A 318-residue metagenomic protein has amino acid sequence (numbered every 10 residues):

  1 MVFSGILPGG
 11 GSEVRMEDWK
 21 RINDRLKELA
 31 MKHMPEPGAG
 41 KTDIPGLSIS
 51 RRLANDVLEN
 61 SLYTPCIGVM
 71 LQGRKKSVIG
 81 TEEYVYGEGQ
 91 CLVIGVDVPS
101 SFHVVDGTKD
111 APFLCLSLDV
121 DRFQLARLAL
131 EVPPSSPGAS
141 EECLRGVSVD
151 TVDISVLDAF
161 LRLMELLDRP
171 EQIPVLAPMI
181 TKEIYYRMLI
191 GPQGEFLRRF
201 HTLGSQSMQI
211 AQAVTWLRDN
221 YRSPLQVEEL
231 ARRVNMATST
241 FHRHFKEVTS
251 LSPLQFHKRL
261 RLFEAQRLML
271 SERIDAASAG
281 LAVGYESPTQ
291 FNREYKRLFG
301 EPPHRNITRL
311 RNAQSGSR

Functional and structural regions predicted by a protein language model:
M1-D43, S48, D56-V57, E141-L144 (+1 more regions): A short, N-terminal "cap"/entry segment at the start of jelly-roll beta-barrel domains of the cupin/DSBH fold
R15-K20, L26, R127-E183, R187 (+1 more regions): Amphipathic alpha-helical segments enriched in hydrophobic/aromatic residues interleaved with Lys/Arg
A39-P137: N-terminal regulatory/effector-sensing and dimerization cores that precede helix-turn-helix DNA-binding domains
K76, P224, R273-I274: Residue at a beta-strand N-cap/secondary-structure junction
A139, P174, P192-F196, P224: Short, structured loop/turn "capping" segments at alpha-beta junctions
E183, R187-Q193, T202, Q206 (+3 more regions): Basic/polar phosphate-binding segments, predominantly the helix-turn-helix DNA-binding elements of transcriptional
W216-N220, R267-S271: Short alpha-helical segment immediately N-terminal to, or the first helix within, an HTH/HTH-like DNA-binding domain
